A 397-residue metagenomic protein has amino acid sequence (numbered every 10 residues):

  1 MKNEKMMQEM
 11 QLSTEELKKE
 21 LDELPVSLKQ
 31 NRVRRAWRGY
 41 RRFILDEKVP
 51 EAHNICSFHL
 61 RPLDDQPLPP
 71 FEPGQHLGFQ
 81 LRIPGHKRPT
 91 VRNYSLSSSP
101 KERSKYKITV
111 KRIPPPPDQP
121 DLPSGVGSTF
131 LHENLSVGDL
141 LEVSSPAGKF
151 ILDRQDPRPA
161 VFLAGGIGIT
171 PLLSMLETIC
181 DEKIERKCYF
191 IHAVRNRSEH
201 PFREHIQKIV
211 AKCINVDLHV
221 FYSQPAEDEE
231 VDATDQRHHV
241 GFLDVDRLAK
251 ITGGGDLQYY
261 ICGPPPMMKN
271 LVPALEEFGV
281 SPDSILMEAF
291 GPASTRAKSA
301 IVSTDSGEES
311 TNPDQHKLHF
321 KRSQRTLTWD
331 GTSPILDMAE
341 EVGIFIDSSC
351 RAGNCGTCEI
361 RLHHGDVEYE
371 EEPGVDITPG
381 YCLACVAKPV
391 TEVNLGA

Functional and structural regions predicted by a protein language model:
M1, M10-S13, N196-A397: Reductase modules of NAD(P)H-dependent flavoproteins
M1-L21, K111: Helix-rich terminal scaffold detector
V26-L140, V194-N196, V210-C213, S223-P225: Ferredoxin-reductase
G74, G168, P264: Short, conserved phosphate/pyrophosphate- and ester-handling motifs at nucleotide-, phospho-/glycolipid
L96, I169-D181: Histidine-anchored nucleotide/phosphate-binding helix
S144-P157: A short, basic/flexible loop-to-alpha-helix module at the beginning of a structural domain
